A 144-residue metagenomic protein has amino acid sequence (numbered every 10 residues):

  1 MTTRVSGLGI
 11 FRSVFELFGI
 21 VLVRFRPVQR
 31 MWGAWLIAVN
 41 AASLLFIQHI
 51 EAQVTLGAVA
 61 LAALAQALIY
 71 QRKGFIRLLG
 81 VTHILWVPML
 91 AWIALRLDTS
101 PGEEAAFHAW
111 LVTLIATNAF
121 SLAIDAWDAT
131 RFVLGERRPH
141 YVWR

Functional and structural regions predicted by a protein language model:
M1-T3, E136-R144: Short, charged juxtamembrane terminal tails flanking transmembrane helices
T2-T55: N-terminal signal-anchor transmembrane alpha-helix
I50-G57, I76-G80: Short, aromatic-rich membrane-interface segments at the entry and exit of alpha-helical transmembrane domains
V54-A63, W110-T117: Hydrophobic core segments of alpha-helical transmembrane domains in multi-pass membrane proteins
A58-F75: Canonical alpha-helical transmembrane segments
L79-L97: Hydrophobic alpha-helical membrane segments
I93-T113: Membrane-helix boundary connector in multi-pass membrane proteins
N118-P139: Membrane-water interface at the C-terminal end of transmembrane alpha helices
